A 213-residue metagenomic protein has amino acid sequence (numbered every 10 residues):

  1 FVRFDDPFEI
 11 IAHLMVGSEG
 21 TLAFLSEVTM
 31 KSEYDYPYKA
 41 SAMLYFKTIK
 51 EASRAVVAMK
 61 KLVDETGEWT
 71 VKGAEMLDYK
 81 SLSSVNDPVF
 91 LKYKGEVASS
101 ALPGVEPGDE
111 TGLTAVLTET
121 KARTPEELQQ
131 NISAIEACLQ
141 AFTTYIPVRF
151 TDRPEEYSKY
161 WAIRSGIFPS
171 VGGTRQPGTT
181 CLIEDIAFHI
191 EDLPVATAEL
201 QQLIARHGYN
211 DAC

Functional and structural regions predicted by a protein language model:
F1-C213: Noncatalytic alpha-helical scaffold of FAD-dependent oxidoreductases
